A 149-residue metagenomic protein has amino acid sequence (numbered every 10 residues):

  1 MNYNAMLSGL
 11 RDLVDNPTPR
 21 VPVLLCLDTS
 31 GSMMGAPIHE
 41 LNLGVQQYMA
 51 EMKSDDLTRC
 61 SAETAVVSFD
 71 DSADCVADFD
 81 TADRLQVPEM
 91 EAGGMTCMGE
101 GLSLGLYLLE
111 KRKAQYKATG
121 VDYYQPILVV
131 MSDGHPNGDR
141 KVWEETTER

Functional and structural regions predicted by a protein language model:
M1-L24, S30-H39, K53, K113-Y123: Acidic, polar low-complexity linker/tail segments
L27-S30, L41, V66, G105 (+1 more regions): DG-centered beta-turn motif at the end of beta-strands
M34-G35, A73-A77, N137-R140: Switch/connector loops and helix/strand junctions flanking conserved nucleotide-binding motifs in nucleotide-processing
P37, G134-R149: VWA/integrin I-like adhesion module and closely mimicked acidic/polar interface patches used
L41-K53: An active-site-proximal "capping" alpha-helix that borders the catalytic cofactor pocket
C60-E89: Short beta-strand-loop
D74, R84-Q125, N137-G138: Von Willebrand factor
